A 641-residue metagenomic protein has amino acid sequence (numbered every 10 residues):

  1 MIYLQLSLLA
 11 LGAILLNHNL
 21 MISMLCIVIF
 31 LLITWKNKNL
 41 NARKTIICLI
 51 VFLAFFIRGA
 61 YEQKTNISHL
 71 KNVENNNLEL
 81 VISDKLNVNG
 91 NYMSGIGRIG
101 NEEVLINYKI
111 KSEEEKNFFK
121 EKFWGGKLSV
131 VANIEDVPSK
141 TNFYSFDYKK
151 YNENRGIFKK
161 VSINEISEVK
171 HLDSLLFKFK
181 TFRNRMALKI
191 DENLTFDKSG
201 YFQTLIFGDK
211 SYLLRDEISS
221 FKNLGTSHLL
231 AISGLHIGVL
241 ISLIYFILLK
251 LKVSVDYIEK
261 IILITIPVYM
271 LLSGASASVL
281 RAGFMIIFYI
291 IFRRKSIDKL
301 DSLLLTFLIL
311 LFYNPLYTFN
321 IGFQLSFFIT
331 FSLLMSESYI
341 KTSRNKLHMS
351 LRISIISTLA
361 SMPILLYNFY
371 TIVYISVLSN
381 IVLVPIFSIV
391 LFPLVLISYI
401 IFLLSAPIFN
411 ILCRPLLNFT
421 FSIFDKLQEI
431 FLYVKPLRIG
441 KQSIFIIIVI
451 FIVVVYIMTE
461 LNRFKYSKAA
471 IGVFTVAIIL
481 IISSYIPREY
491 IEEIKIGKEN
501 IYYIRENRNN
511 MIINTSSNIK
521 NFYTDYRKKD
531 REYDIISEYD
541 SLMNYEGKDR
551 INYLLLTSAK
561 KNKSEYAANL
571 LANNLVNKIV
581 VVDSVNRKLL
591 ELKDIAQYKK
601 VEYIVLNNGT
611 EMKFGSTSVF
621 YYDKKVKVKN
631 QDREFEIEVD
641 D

Functional and structural regions predicted by a protein language model:
M1-E74, F288: Helix-loop-helix transmembrane hairpins and adjacent membrane-interface loops of multi-pass inner-membrane proteins
M1-I2, L172-T181, Q203-Y212, M270-A277 (+4 more regions): Hydrophobic alpha-helical transmembrane segments
S7-L9, L20-I22, F30-W35, N39-I46 (+2 more regions): Hydrophobic alpha-helical transmembrane segments in multi-pass membrane proteins
F52-H228, S537-S541, R550, T610-M612 (+1 more regions): Membrane-interface helix/helix-cap signal primarily in integral membrane proteins
A60-Q63, M270, F369, L403: Transmembrane helix-loop junctions and nearby membrane-interface residues
L80, A132, L205, S233 (+8 more regions): Divalent metal-coordination and catalytic microenvironments
G100-N101, E114-K120, W124-N133, Y144 (+4 more regions): Non-globular, low-confidence helical/coil segments that flank catalytic cores
L333-P436: Alpha-helical transmembrane segments of multi-pass integral membrane proteins
